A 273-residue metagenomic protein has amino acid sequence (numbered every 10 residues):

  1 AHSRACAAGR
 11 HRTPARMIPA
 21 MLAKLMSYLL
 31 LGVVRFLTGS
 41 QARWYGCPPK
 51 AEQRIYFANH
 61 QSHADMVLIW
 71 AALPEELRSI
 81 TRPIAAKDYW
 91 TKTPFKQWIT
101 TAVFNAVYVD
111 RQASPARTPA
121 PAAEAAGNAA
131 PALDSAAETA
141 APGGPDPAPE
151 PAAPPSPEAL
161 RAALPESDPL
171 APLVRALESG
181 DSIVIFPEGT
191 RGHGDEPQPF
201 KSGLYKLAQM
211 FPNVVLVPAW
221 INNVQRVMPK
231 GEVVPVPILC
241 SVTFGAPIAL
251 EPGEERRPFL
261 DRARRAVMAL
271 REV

Functional and structural regions predicted by a protein language model:
C6-L68, L73, R78-T81, T91-W98 (+3 more regions): Membrane-anchoring hydrophobic helices of lipid-metabolizing enzymes
P48, R54, D65, E166-P197 (+2 more regions): N-terminal/domain-start segments enriched in small and hydrophobic, helix-friendly residues, covering either
S62, A86-W90, Q225: Short glycine-enriched loops at secondary-structure junctions
Y89-T91, S114-A116, R191-G192: A short acidic, glycine/proline-enriched capping/turn motif at secondary-structure boundaries, especially helix N-cap
F95-T101, S182, T190-E254: A cross-family acyltransferase "interaction/gating" segment
